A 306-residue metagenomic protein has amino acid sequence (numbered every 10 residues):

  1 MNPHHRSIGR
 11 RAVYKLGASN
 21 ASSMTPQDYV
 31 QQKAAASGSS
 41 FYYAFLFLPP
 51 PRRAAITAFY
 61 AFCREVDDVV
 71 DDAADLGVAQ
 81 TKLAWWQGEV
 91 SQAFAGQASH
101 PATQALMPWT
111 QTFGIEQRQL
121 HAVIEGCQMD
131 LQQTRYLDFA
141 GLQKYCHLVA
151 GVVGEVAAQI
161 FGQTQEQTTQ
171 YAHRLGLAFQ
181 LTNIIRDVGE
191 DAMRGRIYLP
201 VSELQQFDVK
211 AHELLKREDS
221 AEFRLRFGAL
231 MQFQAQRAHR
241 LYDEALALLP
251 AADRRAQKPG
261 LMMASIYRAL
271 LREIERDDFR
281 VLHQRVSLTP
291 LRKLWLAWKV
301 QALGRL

Functional and structural regions predicted by a protein language model:
M1-H5: Extreme N-terminal basic, low-complexity initiation segments that serve as generic localization/processing leaders
G9, V13-Q180, I185, G189-L306: Catalytic cores of Mg2+-dependent Asp-rich isoprenoid enzymes
